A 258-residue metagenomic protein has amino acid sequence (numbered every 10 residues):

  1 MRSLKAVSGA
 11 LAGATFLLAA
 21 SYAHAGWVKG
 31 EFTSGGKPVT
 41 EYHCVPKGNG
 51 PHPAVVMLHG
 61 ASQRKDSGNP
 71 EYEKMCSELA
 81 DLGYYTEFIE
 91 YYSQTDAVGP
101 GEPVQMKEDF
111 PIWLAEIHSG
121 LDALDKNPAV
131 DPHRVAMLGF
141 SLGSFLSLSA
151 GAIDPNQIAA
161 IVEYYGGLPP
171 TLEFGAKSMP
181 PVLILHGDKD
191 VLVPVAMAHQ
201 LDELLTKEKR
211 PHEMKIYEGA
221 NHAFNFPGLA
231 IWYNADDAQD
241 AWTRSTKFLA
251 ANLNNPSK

Functional and structural regions predicted by a protein language model:
H24-G50: N-terminal cap/lid segment of alpha/beta-hydrolase-fold proteins
P51-G60: Short beta-strand element of the alpha/beta-hydrolase
S62-E71, E78, F88-I112, F226-G228: Cap/lid segment of the alpha/beta-hydrolase catalytic domain
M106-N127: Alpha/beta-hydrolase active-site loop
A129-G139: Alpha/beta-hydrolase fold nucleophile elbow
S144-P155: Short glycine-enriched nucleophile-adjacent loop and the immediately C-terminal alpha-helix near the catalytic center
I184-H186, D190: Short beta-strand/loop motif that positions the catalytic acidic residue of the alpha/beta-hydrolase fold
E208-K258: C-terminal catalytic histidine-bearing segment of alpha/beta-hydrolase fold enzymes
